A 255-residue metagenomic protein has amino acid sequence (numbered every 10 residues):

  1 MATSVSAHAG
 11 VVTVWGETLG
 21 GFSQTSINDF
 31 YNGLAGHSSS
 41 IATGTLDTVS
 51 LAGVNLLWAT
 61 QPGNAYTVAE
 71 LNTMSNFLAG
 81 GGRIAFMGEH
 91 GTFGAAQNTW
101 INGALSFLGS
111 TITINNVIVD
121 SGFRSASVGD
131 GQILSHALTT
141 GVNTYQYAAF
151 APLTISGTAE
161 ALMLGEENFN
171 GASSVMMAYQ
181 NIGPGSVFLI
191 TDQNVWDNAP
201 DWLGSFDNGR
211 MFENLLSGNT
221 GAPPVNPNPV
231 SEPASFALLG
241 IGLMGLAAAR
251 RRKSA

Functional and structural regions predicted by a protein language model:
H8-L56, T60, E89-H90, Q180 (+2 more regions): Aromatic-Pro/Gly-enriched surface loop or interdomain linker that acts as a lid/target-recognition segment
G10, T18, S23-I27, E89-G185: An acidic, glycine-rich "communication" segment
W15, S50-L105, P184, I190: Short alpha-beta junction capping motif
A35, A79, S106-S110, T220: Sec-exported extracytoplasmic/periplasmic mature domains
P224-P227: Ser/Thr/Gly/Pro-rich low-complexity, disordered linker/stalk segments of secreted and cell-surface proteins
P229-A249: A short, hydrophobic C-terminal helix/tail in secreted or cell-surface proteins
R252-A255: Short, charged juxtamembrane terminal tails flanking transmembrane helices
